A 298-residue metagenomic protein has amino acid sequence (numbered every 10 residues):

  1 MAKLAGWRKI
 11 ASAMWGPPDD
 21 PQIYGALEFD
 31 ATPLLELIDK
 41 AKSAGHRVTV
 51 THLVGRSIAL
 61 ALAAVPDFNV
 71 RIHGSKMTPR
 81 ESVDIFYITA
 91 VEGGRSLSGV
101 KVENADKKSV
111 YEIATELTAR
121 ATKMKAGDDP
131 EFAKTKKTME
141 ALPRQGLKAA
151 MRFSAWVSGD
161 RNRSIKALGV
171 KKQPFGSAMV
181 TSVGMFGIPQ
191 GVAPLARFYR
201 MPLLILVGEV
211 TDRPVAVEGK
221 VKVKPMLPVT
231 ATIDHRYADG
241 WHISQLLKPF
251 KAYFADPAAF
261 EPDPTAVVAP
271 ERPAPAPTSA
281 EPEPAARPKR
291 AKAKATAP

Functional and structural regions predicted by a protein language model:
M1-P298: C-terminal catalytic/motor cores of large multi-domain enzyme assemblies
